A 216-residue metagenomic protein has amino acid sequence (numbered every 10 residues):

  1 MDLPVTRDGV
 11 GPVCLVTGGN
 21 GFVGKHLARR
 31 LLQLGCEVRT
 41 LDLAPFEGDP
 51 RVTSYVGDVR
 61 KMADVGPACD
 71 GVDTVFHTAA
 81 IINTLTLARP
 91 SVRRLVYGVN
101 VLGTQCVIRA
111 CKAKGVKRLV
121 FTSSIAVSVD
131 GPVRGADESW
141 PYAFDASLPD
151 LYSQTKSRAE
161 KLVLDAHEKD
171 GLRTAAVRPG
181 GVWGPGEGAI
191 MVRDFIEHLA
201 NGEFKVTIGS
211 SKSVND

Functional and structural regions predicted by a protein language model:
L3-D8, P12-L34: N-terminal Rossmann NAD(P)H-binding glycine-rich loop of SDR-like oxidoreductase domains
C36-E47: Conserved glycine-rich Rossmann-like NAD(P)H-binding loop of the short-chain dehydrogenase/reductase
G57-V99, A110-A113: NAD(P)H-binding glycine-rich loop region in Rossmannoid oxidoreductase-like domains and their noncatalytic homologs
I82-L85, I125-P132, G180-W183: Active-site segment of SDR-like NAD(P)-dependent oxidoreductases
L102-Y152: Conserved Rossmann-fold NAD(P)-dependent oxidoreductase catalytic core, especially the SDR/UDP-sugar
S147-A175: Active-site Tyr-X1-5-Lys
H167-N215: NAD(P)-dependent short-chain dehydrogenase/reductase
